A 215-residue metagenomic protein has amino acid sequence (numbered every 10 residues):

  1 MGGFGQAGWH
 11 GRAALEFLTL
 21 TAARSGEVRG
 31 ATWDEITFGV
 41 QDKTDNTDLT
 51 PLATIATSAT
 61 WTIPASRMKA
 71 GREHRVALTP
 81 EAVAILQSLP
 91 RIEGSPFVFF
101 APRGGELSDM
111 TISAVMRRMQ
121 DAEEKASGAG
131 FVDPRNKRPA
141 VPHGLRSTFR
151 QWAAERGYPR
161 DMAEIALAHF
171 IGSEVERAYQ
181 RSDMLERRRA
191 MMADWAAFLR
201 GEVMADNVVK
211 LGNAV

Functional and structural regions predicted by a protein language model:
M1-A31, F38-D45, K69, I92-E93 (+2 more regions): Basic, Lys/Arg- and aromatic-enriched nucleic-acid-binding interface segment
G2-R12, T21, V76, A84-V98 (+5 more regions): Short, basic (Lys/Arg/His-rich) helix/loop patches that form interaction surfaces in the mid-to-C-terminal regions
V28, L78, R150-A153, A163 (+2 more regions): Hydrophobic, well-ordered secondary-structure elements that form the walls of internal hydrophobic environments
G30-I36, A154-E155, E164-I171, Y179-R181: A short, basic/aromatic helix-end/turn motif that makes direct DNA contacts
G39-T57, M68-K69, P80, S88-S95 (+5 more regions): C-terminal secondary-structure termini that scaffold catalytic or DNA-interacting sites
T60, E73-A77: Well-ordered beta-strand positions in beta-sheet-rich domains
